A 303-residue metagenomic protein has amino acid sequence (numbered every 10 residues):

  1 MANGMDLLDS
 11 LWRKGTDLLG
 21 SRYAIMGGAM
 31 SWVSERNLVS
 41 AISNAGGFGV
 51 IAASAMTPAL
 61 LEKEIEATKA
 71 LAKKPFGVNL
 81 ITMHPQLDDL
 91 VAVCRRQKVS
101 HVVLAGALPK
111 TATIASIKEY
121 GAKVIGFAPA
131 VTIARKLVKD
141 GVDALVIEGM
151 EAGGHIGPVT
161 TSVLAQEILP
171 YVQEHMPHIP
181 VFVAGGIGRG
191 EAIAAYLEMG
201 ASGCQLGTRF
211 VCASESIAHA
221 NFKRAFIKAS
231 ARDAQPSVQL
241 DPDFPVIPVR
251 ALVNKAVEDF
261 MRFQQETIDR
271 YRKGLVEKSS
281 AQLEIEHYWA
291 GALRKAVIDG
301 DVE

Functional and structural regions predicted by a protein language model:
A2-H178: Active-site entrance/lid segments in N-terminal catalytic domains of soluble metabolic enzymes
M30, G186-I187: Active-site metal-binding loops of divalent metal-dependent hydrolases
L38, K139, P158-F182, G188-E303: Conserved active-site-proximal phosphate/metal-binding subdomains
